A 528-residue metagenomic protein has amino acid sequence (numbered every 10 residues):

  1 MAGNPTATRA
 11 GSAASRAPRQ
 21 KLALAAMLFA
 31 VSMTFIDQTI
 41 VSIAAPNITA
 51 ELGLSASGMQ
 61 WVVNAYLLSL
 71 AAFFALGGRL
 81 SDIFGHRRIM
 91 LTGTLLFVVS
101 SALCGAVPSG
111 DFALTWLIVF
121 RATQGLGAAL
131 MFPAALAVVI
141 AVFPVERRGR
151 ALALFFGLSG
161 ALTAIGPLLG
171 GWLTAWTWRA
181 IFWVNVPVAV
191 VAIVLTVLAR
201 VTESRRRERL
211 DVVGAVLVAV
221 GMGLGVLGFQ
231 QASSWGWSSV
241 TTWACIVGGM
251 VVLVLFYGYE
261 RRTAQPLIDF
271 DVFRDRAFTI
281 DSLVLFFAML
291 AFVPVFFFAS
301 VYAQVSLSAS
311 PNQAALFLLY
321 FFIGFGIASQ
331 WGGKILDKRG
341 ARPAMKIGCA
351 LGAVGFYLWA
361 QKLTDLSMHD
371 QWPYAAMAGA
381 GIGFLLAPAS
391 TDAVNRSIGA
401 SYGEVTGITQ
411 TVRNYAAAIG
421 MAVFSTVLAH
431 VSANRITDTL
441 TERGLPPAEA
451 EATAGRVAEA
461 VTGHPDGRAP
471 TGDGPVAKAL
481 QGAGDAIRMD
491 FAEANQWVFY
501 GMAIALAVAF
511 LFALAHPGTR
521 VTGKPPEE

Functional and structural regions predicted by a protein language model:
A2-L198, G332-G333, K338-R339, L351 (+1 more regions): Transmembrane-helix bundle of Major Facilitator Superfamily
A2-M27, V31, F35, T391 (+1 more regions): Transmembrane-helix exit segments and adjacent C-terminal regions of multi-pass membrane proteins
K21-L70, L158, P187, S238-E404 (+2 more regions): Transmembrane core module of solute transporters
L24-A25, G85-T94, L103, P108-W116 (+6 more regions): C-terminal module of multi-pass small-molecule transporters
T34, V63-Y66, L70, Q124-G125 (+9 more regions): Structural signature of transmembrane alpha-helices in multi-pass secondary transporters
T174-N185, Q231-T241, H430-A503: A membrane-interface helix-boundary motif in multi-pass transporters
W178-L217, A264, R274, E528: Conserved aromatic/hydrophobic "specificity hotspots" at molecular recognition or selectivity sites
V186-S204, A219-Q230, G248-R262, A509-P517: C-terminal membrane-cytosol helix-exit motif in multi-pass small-molecule transporters
